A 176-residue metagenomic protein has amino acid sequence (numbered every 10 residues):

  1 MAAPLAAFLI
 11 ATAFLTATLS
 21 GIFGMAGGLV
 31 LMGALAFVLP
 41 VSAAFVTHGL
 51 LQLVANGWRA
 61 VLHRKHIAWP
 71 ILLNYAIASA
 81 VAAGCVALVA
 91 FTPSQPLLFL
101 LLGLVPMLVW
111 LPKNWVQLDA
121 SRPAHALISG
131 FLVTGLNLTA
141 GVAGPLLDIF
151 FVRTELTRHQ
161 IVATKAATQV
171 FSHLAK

Functional and structural regions predicted by a protein language model:
M1-F8, D119-H125: Membrane-interfacial loop-to-helix junctions in multi-pass transporters
A7-N74, G130, G144-K176: Small-residue-rich hydrophobic segments that form or flank transmembrane alpha-helices in multi-pass membrane proteins
G33, A83-F91, I149: Small-residue-mediated transmembrane helix hinge/kink sites in multi-pass secondary transporters
A44, C85-A90, Q95, F99 (+2 more regions): Hydrophobic alpha-helical transmembrane segments in multi-pass integral membrane proteins
Q52, S79-A83, G103-P106, Q169: Residue-level recognition of pore/gate-forming positions within transmembrane alpha-helices of multi-pass
N56-R64, A87-F91, Q95, F99-H125: Transmembrane helix exit motif
L72-V81, S94-L97: Entry/N-cap segments of selected transmembrane alpha helices and their immediately preceding amphipathic helices
V105-A163: Membrane-embedded helical hairpins/re-entrant loop segments and their flanking transmembrane helices within multi-pass
